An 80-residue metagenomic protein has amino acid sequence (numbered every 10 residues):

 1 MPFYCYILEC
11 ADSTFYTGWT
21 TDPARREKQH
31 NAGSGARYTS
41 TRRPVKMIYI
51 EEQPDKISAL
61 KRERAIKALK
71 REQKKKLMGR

Functional and structural regions predicted by a protein language model:
M1-K67, R71-E72, M78-R80: GIY-YIG nuclease catalytic motif and its immediate N-terminal context
